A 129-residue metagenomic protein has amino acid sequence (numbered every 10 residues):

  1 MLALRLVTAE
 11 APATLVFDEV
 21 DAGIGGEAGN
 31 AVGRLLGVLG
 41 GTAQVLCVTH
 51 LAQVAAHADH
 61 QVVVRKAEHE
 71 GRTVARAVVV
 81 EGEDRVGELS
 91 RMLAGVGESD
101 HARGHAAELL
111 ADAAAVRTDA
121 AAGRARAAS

Functional and structural regions predicted by a protein language model:
M1-L15, L39: GG-anchored amphipathic helix commonly corresponding to the ABC/SMC/Rad50 NBD signature/C-loop
A3, A13, G26-E27, A58: Short, function-defining helix-loop hinge/capping sites that tune catalysis or transport
R5, A22, H69: Short, glycine-/Ser/Thr-/acidic-enriched flexible segments
T8-E10, A22-N30: Conserved D-loop-proximal element of ABC-family nucleotide-binding domains
D18-E19: Walker B catalytic acidic pair
E27-S129: C-terminal lobe/lid and adjacent interdomain/linker elements of RecA-like ASCE P-loop ATPase modules
